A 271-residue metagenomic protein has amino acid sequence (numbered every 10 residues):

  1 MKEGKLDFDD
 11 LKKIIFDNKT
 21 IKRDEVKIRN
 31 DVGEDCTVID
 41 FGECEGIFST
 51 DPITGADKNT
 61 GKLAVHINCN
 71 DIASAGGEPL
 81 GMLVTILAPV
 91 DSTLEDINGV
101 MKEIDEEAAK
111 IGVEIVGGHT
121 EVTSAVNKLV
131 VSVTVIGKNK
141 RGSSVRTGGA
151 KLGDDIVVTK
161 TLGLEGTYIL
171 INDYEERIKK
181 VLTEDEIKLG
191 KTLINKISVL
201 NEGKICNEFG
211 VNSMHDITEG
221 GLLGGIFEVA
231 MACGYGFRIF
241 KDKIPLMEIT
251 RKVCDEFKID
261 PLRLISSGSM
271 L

Functional and structural regions predicted by a protein language model:
M1-L271: Helix-biased detector of long, well-ordered alpha-helical tracts
